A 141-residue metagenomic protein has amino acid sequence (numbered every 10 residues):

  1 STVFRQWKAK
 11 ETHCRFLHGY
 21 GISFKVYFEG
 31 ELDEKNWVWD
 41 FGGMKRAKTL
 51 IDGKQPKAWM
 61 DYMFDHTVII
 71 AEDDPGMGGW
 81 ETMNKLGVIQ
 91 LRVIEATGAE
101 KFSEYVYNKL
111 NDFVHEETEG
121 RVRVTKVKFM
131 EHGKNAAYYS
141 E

Functional and structural regions predicted by a protein language model:
S1-E141: Charge-rich, low-complexity N-terminal segments
